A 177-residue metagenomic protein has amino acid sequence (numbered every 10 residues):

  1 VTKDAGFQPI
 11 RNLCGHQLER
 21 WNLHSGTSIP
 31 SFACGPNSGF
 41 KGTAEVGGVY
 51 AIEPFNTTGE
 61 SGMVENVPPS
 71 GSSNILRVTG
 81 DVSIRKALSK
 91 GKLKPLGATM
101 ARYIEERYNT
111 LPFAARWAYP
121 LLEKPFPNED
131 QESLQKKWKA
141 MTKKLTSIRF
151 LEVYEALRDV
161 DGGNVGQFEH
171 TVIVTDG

Functional and structural regions predicted by a protein language model:
V1-G177: Active-site neighborhoods and metal-handling regions in enzymes and metal-associated proteins
